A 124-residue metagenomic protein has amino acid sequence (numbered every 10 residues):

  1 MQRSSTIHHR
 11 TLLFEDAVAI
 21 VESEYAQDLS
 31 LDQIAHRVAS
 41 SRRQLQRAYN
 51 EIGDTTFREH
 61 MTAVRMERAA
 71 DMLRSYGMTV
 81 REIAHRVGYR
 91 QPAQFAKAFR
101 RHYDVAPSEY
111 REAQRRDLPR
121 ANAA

Functional and structural regions predicted by a protein language model:
M1-D16, S23, H36-V38, E51-F57 (+1 more regions): Short, Lys/Arg-enriched, Trp-marked, Pro/Gly-tolerant hinge/linker segments that flank
A19, D28-D32, E51-R90, E112-A124: Terminal helix-turn-helix DNA-binding modules in bacterial transcription factors
Q33-R42, Q46: Helix-turn-helix
R37, Y89-R90, Q94: Short, basic interhelical loop/turn and adjoining N-cap of the next helix at nucleic-acid- or acidic-partner-contacting
R43, P92-A93, S108: Key DNA-contact positions within bacterial/archaeal DNA-binding proteins
L45-Y49, Q94-F95, F99: Short hydrophobic/aromatic patch on the recognition helix
G88, R100, D104-P107: Conserved phosphate-binding and hydrolysis motifs of nucleotide-dependent enzymes
A96-A98, S108, A123-A124: Helix-turn-helix/homeodomain-like alpha-helical modules used for DNA recognition and transcription-factor dimerization
